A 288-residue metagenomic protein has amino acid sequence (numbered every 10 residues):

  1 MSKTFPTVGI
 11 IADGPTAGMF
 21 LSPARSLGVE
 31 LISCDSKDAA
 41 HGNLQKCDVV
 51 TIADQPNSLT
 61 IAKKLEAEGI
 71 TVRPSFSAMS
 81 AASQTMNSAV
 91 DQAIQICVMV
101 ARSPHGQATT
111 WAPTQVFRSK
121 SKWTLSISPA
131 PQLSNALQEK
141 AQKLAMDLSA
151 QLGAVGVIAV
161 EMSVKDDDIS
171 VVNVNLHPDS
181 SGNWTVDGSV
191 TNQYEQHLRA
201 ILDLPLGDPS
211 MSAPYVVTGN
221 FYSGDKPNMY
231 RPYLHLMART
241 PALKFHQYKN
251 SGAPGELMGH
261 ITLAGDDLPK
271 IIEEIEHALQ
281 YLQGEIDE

Functional and structural regions predicted by a protein language model:
M1-S80: ATP-binding N-terminal substructure of ATP-dependent carboxylate-amine bond-forming enzymes
S2, P6-G9, M99-R102, W111 (+3 more regions): ATP-dependent carboxylate/acyl-activation modules
T4, V29, H41, R199-E288: Peripheral (often C-terminal) accessory segments that flank ATP-dependent C-N-forming ligase machineries
I52, I70-T71, S103-G106, R118 (+6 more regions): Generic secondary-structure signature for well-ordered alpha-helical cores
Q84-V160, V164-D166: Internal nucleotide-binding/catalytic subdomain
K140-V160, L176-G224: Active-site "cap" helix and flanking loop/linker of ATP-utilizing ligase/carboxylase catalytic domains
D168-P178: A short beta-strand motif that forms the metal-chelation/ATP-contact edge of phosphoryl-transfer active sites
